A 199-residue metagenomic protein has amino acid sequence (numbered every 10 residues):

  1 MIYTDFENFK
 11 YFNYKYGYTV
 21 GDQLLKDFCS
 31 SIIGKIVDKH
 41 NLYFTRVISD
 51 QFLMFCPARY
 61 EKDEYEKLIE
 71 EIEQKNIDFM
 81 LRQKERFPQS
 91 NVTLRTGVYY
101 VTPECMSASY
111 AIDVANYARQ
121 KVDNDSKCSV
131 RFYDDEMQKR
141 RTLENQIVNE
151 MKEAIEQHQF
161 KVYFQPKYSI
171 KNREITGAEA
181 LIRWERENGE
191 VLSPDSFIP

Functional and structural regions predicted by a protein language model:
I2-D5, S49, R186: Conserved metal-coordinating catalytic motifs of nucleotidyl cyclase and c-di-GMP turnover enzymes
E7-G34, T45-S49, L53, K62-E66 (+3 more regions): Conserved long alpha-helical elements within nucleotide-processing catalytic cores of c-di-GMP signaling and class III
C29-D38, N149-I155: Short regulatory alpha-helical coupling segments that immediately precede and/or link into cyclic nucleotide signaling
H40-I48, N76-R95, D123, E190: Catalytic core regions of nucleotide second-messenger enzymes
F55-E66, K84-Q89, T93-A111, E136-R140 (+2 more regions): Catalytic strand-loop-helix junctions within cyclic-nucleotide turnover domains
T93, T102, K121-Q146, Y163: Flexible, glycine/charge-rich interdomain/linker segments that couple and regulate nucleotide signaling catalytic cores
Y110-D134, E150-K161, N188: Catalytic/regulatory signature loops of cyclic-dinucleotide turnover enzymes and related class III nucleotidyl cyclases
K139, L143-I198: Active-site core of bacterial EAL-family cyclic-dinucleotide phosphodiesterase domains
